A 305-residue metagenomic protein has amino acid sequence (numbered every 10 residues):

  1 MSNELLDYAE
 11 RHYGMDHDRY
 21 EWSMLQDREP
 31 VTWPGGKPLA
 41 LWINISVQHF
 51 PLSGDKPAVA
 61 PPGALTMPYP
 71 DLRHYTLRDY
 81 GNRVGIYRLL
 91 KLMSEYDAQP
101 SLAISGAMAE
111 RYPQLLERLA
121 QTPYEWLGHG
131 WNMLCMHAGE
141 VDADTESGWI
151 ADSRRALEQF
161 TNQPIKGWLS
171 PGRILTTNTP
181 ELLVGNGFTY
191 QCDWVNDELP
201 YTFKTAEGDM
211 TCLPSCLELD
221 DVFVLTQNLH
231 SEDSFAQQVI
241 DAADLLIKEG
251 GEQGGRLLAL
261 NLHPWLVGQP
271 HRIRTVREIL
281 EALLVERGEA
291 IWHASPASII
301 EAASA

Functional and structural regions predicted by a protein language model:
S2-G35, R155-Q253: Active-site-adjacent pocket scaffolds in enzyme catalytic domains
E4-E125, A259, A282: Active-site beta->alpha N-cap acidic-glycine motif
M24, Y190, I240-A305: C-terminal domain-boundary segment and adjacent tail
N44, L127, Q191, H293: Generic enzyme active-site microenvironment
G54-D55, F223-L229, P270-I273, A305: Short conserved micro-motifs at the rims of enzyme active sites and ligand-binding pockets
T66-P70, Y87, S94-T176, G208 (+2 more regions): Metal-dependent polysaccharide deacetylase catalytic core of the NodB/CE4 family, i.e., the active-site-bearing domain
G81, V141-G148, H230-S234, H271 (+1 more regions): Alpha-helix N-cap and loop-to-helix initiation/capping positions
I86-L90, P113-E117, S147-R154, P180 (+2 more regions): Generic structural signal for well-ordered alpha-helices, preferentially at hydrophobic/aromatic core positions
